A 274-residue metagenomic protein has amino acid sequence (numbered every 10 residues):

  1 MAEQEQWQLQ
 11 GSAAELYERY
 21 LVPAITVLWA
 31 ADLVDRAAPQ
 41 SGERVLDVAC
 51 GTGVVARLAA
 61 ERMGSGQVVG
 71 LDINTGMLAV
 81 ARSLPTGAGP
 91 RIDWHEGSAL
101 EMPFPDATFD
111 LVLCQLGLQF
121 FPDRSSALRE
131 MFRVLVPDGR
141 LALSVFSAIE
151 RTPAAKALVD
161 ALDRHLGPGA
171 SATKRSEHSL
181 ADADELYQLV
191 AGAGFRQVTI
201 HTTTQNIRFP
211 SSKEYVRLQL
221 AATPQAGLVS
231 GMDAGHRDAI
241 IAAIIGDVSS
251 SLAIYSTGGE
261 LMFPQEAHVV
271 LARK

Functional and structural regions predicted by a protein language model:
E3-W7, A14, T52-V54, H178-K274: Conserved Class I S-adenosyl-L-methionine
G11-A24: Class I SAM-dependent methyltransferase Rossmann-like catalytic core, especially the SAM/SAH-binding loop
P23-E43, L58: Conserved alpha-helix/loop element of class I SAM-dependent methyltransferases that forms part of the SAM/SAH-binding
A37-P39, R62-M63, L128, L135: A generic alpha-to-beta junction signature in SAM-dependent methyltransferases
R44-M102, L111, S125-S126: Class I SAM-dependent methyltransferase SAM/SAH-binding core
L46, T108-L116, A267: Short SAM/SAH-binding signature in class I
D110-R124, S147: A short SAM/SAH-binding and catalytic strip from SAM-dependent methyltransferases
S125, F132-S211, A226: Conserved catalytic/acceptor-binding region of the Class I
